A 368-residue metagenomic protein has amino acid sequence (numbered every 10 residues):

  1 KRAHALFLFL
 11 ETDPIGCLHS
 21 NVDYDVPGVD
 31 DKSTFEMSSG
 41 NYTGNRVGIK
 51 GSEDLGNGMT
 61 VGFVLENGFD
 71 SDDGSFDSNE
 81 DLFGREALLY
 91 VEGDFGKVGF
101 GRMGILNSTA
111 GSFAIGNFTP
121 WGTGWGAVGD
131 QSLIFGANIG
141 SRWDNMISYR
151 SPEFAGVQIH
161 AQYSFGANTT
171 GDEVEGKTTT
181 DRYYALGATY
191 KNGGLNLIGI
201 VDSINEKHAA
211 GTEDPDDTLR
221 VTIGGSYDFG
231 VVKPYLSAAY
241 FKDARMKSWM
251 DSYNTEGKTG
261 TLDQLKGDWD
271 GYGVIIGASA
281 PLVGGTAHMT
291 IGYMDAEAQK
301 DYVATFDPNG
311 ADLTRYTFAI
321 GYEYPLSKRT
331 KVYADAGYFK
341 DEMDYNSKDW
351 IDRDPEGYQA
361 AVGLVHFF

Functional and structural regions predicted by a protein language model:
K1, L6-N21, T34-N168, T180-R182 (+1 more regions): Outer membrane beta-barrel
T12-V22, L65-N67, R102, A161-Y163 (+6 more regions): Transmembrane beta-barrel strands of outer-membrane/channel proteins
L18-D30, F69-S75, L106-S108, A167-G171 (+5 more regions): Gram-negative outer-membrane beta-barrel proteins
D30, S38-G44, E80-G84, N138-R142 (+5 more regions): Transmembrane beta-barrel outer-membrane domains
G48-K50, L88-E92, S148-R150, G187-T189 (+4 more regions): Outer-membrane beta-barrel architecture
M59-V61, F95-G99, G156-I159, G194-G199 (+4 more regions): Repeated loop/turn-to-beta-strand initiation elements of outer-membrane beta-barrel proteins
A185-A319: Detector for outer-membrane/organellar transmembrane beta-barrel domains, recognizing the amphipathic beta-strand
P355-F368: Outer-membrane beta-barrel "beta-signal"
